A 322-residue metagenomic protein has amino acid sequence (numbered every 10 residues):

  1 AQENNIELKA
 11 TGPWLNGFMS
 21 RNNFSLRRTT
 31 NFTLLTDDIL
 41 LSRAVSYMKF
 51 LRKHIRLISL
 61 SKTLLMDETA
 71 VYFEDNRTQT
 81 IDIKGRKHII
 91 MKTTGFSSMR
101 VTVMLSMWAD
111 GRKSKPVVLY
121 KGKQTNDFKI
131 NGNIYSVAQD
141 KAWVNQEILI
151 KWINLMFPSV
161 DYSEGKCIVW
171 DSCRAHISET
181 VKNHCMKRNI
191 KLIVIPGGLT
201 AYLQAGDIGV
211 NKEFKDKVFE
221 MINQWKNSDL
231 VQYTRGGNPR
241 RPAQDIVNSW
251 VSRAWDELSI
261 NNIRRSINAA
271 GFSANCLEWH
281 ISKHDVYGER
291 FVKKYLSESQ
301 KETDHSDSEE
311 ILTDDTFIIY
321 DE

Functional and structural regions predicted by a protein language model:
A1-Y295: Phosphate-facing sequence motifs and polybasic nucleic-acid/acidic-lipid-binding regions
W279-E322: Acidic, serine/threonine- and proline/glycine-rich intrinsically disordered low-complexity regions
